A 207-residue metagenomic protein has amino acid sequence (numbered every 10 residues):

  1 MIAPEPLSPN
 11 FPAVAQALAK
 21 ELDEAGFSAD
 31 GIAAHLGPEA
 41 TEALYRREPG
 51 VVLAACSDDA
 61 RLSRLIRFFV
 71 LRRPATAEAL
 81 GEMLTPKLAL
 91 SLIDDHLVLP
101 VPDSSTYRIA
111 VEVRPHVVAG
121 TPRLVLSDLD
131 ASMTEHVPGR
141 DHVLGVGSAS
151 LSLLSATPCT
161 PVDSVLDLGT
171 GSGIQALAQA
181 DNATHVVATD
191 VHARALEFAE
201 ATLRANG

Functional and structural regions predicted by a protein language model:
A3-I32: Intrinsically disordered, low-complexity terminal regions of plant proteins
F11, F69, G81-E82, V146 (+2 more regions): Charged, low-complexity surface patches
E21-S104: Accessory substrate-recognition/RNA-binding modules or partner subunits associated with SAM-dependent
F68, D141, A183: Conserved short-loop catalytic and cofactor-binding motifs
T76-L144: Non-catalytic substrate-recognition/targeting regions of SAM-dependent transferases
G145-G207: Conserved SAM/SAH cofactor-binding pocket of Class I
